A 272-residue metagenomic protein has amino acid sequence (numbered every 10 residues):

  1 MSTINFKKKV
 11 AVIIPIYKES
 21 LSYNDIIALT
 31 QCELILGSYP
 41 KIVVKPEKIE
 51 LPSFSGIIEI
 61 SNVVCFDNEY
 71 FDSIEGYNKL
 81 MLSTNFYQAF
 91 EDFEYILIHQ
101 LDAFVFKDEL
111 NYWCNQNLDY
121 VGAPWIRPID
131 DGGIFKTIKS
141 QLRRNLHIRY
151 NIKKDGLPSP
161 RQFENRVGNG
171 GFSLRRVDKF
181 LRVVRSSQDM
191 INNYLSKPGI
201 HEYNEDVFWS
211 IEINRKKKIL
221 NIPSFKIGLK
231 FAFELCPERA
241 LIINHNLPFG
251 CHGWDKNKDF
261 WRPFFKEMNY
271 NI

Functional and structural regions predicted by a protein language model:
M1-T30: N-proximal low-complexity "stem/linker" segments adjacent to membrane-targeting elements
S20-N24, E47-F54, L110: Short, charged/polar "capping" segments at the starts of alpha-helices and the immediately preceding loops
A28-Y39: Short, acidic, metal-binding catalytic loop of nucleotide-sugar glycosyltransferases
V44-P46, L51-E94: Active-site-proximal specificity loops/subdomain of glycosyltransferases
F93-V105: Short beta-strand-to-loop acidic/aromatic patch adjacent to the donor-nucleotide binding site
F104-R143: Conserved donor-nucleotide/metal-binding helix-loop-beta segment in metal-dependent transferases, i.e., the alpha-helix
R149-I272: Catalytic core and acceptor-binding pocket of nucleotide-sugar-dependent glycosyltransferases
